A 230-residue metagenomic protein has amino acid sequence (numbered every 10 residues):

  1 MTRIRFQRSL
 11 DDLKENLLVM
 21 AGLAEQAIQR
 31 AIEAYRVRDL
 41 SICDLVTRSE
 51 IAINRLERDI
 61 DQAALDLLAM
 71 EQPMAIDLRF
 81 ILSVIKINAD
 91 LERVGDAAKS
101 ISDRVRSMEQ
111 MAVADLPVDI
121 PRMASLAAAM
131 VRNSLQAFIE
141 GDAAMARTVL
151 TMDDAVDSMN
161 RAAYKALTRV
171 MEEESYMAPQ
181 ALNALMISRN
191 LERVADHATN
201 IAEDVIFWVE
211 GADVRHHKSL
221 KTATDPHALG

Functional and structural regions predicted by a protein language model:
M1-G230: Cytosolic, long alpha-helical scaffolding segments
